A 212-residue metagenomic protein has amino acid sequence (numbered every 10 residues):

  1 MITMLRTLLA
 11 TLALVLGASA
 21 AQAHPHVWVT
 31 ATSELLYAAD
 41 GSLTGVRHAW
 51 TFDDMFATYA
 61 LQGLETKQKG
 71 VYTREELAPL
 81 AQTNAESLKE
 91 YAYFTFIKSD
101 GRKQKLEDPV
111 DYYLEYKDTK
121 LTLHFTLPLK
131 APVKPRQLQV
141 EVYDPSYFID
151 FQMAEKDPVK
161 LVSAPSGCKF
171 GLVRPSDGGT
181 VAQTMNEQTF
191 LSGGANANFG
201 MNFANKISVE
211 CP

Functional and structural regions predicted by a protein language model:
M1-M4: N-terminal secretory signal peptides that target proteins for export/translocation
R6-G17: Bacterial N-terminal signal peptides
S19-A23: Sec/Tat signal peptide C-region and signal peptidase I cleavage site
P25-V27, G200-M201: A short catalytic or substrate-binding loop motif that flags glycine-/basic-rich loops and adjacent residues that bind
H26-F52, F56-T58: Early extracytoplasmic/domain-onset interaction patches
M55-V133: Structured domain cores in non-transmembrane regions
D100-P212: Mature, soluble, non-transmembrane domains
